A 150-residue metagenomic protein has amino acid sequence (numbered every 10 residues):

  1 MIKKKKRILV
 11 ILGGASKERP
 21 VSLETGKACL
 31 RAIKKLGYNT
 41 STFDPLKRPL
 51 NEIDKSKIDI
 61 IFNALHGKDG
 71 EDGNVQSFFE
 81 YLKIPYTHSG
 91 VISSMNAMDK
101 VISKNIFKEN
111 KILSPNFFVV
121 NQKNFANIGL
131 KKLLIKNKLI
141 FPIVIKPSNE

Functional and structural regions predicted by a protein language model:
M1-L12, E24, K55, N96-E150: Active-site nucleotide/adenylate-binding loops and adjacent lid/helix of ATP-dependent enzymes
G13-G14, P45: Cofactor-binding loop segments of dinucleotide-utilizing enzymes, especially the Rossmann-like FAD- and NAD(P)+-binding
G14-E18, K57-M98, L113-Q122: A short, GP-enriched loop/loop-strand-helix hinge that lies immediately N-terminal to, or at the N-terminal rim
A15-K27, A32: Glycine- and acidic-residue-enriched helix-capping/strand-helix junction motifs
T25-C29, V75, S103: Hydrophobic residues within alpha-helices that form the first helical element adjacent to the glycine-rich loop
I33-K34, F79, F107: Hydrophobic alpha-helical packing residues
K34-S41: A generic structural motif
S41-K55: Eukaryote-biased intrinsically disordered, low-complexity acidic regions enriched in Ser/Thr/Pro
